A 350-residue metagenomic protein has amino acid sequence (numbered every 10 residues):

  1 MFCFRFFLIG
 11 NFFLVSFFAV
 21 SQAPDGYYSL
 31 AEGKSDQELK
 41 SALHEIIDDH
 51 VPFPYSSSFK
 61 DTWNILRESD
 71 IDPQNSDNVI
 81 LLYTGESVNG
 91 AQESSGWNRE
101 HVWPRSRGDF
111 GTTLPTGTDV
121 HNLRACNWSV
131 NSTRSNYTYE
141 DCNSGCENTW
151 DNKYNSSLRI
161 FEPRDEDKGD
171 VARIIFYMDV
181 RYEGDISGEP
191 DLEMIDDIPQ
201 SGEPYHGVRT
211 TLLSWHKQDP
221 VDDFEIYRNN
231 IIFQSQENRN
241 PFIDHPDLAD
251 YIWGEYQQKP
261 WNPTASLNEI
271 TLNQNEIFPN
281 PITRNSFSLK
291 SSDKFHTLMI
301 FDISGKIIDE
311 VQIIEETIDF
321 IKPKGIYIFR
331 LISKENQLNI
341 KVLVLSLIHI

Functional and structural regions predicted by a protein language model:
M1-L8: Bacterial N-terminal signal peptides that target proteins for export
L14-F18: N-terminal signal peptide c-region/cleavage motif recognized by signal peptidases
Q22-L82: N-terminal module-boundary/linker segments of secreted carbohydrate-active enzymes
Q92-N98, W103-P263: Domain-level detector of nuclease and nuclease-like folds in predominantly extracellular/periplasmic contexts
Y256-F278, S346: Residue-level detector of functionally pivotal "anchor" positions at catalytic/ligand-binding pockets or at interdomain
N268-M299, I313-I321: Glycine-centered coil/turn sites that cap beta-strands in beta-rich domains
I300-I308, Y327: Short, glycine-anchored, charge-dense loop/turn motifs used at functional sites
I326-I348: C-terminal tail/sorting-segment detector
